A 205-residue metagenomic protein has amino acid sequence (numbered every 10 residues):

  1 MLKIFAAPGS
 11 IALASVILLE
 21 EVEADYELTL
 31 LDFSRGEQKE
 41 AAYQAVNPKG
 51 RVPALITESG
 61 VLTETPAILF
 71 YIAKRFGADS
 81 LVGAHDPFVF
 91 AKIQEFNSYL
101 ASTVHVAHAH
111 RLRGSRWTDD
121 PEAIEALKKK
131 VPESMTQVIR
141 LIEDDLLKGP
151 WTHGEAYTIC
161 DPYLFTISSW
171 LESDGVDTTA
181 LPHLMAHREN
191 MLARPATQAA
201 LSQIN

Functional and structural regions predicted by a protein language model:
M1-A126: GST-like domain detector, emphasizing the conserved glutathione-binding G-site in the N-terminal thioredoxin-like
K49, R75, K148-G149, R194: Structured helix-beta-strand junction loops
A67, H183, A196: Residue-level recognition of oxygen-bearing side chains
L100-A193: GST-like fold's C-terminal all-alpha helical module
A199, Q203-I204: Exported/periplasmic ABC-transporter solute-binding proteins
